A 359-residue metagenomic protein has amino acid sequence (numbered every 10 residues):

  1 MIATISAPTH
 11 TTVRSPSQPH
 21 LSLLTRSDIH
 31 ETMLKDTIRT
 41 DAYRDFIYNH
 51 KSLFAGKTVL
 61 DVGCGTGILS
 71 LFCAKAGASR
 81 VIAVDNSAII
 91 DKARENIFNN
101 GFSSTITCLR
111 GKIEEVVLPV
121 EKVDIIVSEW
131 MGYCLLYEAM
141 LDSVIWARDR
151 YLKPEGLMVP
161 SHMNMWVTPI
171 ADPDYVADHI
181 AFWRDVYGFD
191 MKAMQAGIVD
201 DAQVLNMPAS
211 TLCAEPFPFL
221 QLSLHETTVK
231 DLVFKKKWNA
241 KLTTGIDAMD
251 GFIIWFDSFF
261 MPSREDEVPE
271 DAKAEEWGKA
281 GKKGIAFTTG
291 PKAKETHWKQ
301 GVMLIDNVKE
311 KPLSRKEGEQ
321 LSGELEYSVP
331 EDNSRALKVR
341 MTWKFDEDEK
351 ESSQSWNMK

Functional and structural regions predicted by a protein language model:
I2-V62, T66-E326, P330-K359: Class I SAM-binding transferase module
